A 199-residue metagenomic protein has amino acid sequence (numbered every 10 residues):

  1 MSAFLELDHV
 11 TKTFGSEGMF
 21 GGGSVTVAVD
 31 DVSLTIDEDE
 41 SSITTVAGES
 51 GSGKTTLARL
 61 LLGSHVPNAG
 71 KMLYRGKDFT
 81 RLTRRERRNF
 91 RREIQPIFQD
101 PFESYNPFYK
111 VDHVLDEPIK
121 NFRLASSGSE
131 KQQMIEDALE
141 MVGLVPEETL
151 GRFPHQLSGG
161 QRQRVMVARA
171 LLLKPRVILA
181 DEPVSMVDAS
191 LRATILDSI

Functional and structural regions predicted by a protein language model:
M19-G23, F79-Q95, H113, N121: ABC ATPase NBD coupling module
E38, G70-D78: Conserved ABC transporter NBD signature motif
L62: Helix-to-loop junction immediately C-terminal to a conserved catalytic motif
D78, S129-E148: Conserved ABC ATPase "signature" region
F153-L157, Q161: Conserved ABC ATPase signature
V167, I195: Hydrophobic anchor residue at the start of the ABC signature
K174: Conserved catalytic motifs of ABC-family nucleotide-binding domains
